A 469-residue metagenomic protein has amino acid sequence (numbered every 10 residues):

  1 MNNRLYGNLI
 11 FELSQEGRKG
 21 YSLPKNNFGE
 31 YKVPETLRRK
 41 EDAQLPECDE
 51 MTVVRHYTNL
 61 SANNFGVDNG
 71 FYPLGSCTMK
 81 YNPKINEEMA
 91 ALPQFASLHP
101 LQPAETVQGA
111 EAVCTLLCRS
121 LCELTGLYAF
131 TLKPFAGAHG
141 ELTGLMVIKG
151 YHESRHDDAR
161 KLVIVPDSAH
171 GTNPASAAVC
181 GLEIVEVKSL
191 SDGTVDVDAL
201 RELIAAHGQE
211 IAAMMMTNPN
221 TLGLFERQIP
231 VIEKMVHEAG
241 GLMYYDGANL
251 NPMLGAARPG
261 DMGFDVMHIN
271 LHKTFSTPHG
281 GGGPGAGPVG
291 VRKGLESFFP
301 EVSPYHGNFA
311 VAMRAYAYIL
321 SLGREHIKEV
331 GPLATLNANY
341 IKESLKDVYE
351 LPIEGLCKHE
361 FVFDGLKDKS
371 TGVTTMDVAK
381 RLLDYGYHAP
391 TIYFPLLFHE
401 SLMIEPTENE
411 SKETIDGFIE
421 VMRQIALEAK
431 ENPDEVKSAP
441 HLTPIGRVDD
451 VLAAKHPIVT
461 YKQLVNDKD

Functional and structural regions predicted by a protein language model:
M1-Y128, V197, A257, I319-D469: Non-catalytic terminal extensions of PLP-dependent enzymes
D68, L121-M146: Short loop-beta-helix segment that forms the pyridoxal 5′-phosphate
Y72-M79, A138-E141, G280-G285, Y305 (+1 more regions): FAD-binding core of FAD-dependent oxidoreductases, characterized by glycine-rich FAD pyrophosphate-binding loops
G109-A112, H139-P300, G372-V373, E400: Conserved PLP-enzyme active-site core in the AAT-like
T131, V185-V187, P390: General small-molecule cofactor/ligand-binding pocket signal
P134, S189, M216-P219, F363-G365 (+1 more regions): Short glycine-centered, acidic/aromatic-flanked micro-motifs in structured strand/loop junctions that mark active-site
P284-K342: Mobile "lid/hinge" segments at catalytic clefts and subdomain interfaces of large enzymes
